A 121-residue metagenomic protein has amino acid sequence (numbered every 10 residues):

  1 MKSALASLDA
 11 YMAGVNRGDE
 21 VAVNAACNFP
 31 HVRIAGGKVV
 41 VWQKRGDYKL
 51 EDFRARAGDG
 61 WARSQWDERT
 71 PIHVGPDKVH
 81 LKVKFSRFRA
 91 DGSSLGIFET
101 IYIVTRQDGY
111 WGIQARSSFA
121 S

Functional and structural regions predicted by a protein language model:
M1-G18, A26: Short, aromatic-enriched amphipathic alpha-helices that serve as compact interaction elements
Y11, V23-N24, H31, L81 (+1 more regions): Hydrophobic pocket/interface hotspot
E20-R69, D77: A solvent-exposed, acidic/Ser-Thr-rich amphipathic alpha-helical stretch
C27-N28, F85-R87, S117-S118: Short beta-strand segments enriched in hydrophobic/aromatic residues within well-folded beta-rich domains
W66-I72, K84-R87, E99-T105: Hydrophobic/aromatic beta-strand elements that line small-molecule binding cavities or substrate pockets in beta-rich
P76-K78, D108: Residue-level signal for tight coil/turn positions that link beta-strands
L95-S121: Short beta-strand edge/turn micro-motifs at domain boundaries
